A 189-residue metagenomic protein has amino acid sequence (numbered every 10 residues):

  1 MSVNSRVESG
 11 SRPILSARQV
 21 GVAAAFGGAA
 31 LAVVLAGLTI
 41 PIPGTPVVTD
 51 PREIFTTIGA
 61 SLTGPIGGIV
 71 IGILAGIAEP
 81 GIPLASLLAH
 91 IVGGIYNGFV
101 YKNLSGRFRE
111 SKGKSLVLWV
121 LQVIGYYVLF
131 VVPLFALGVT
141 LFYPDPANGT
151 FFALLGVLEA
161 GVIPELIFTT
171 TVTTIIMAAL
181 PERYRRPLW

Functional and structural regions predicted by a protein language model:
M1-W189: Loop-helix junctions at membrane interfaces
